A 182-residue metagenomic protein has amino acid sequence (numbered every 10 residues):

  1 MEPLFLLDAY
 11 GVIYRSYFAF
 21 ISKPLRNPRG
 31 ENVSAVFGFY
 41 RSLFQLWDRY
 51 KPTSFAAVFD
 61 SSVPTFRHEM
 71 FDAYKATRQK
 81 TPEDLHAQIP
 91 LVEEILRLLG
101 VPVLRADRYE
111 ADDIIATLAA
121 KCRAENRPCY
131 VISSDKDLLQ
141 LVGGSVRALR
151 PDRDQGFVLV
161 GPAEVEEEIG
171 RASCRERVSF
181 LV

Functional and structural regions predicted by a protein language model:
M1-A56, D60, F66-F71: Non-catalytic, usually N-terminal nucleic-acid engagement modules in DNA/RNA processing proteins
E2, S22-R26, A76-S179: Extended two-metal-dependent nuclease catalytic cores across DNA- and RNA-processing enzymes
S61-Y74, P90-L96: A short glycine/small-residue-enriched secondary-structure motif
